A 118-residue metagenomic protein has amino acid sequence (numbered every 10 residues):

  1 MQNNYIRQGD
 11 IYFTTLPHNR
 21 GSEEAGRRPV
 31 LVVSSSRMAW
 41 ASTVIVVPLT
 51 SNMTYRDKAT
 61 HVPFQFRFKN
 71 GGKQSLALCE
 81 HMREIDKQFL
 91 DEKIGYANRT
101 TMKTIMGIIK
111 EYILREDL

Functional and structural regions predicted by a protein language model:
M1-R28, V32-L118: Conserved functional hotspots at enzyme active or ligand-binding sites that engage polyanionic ligands
